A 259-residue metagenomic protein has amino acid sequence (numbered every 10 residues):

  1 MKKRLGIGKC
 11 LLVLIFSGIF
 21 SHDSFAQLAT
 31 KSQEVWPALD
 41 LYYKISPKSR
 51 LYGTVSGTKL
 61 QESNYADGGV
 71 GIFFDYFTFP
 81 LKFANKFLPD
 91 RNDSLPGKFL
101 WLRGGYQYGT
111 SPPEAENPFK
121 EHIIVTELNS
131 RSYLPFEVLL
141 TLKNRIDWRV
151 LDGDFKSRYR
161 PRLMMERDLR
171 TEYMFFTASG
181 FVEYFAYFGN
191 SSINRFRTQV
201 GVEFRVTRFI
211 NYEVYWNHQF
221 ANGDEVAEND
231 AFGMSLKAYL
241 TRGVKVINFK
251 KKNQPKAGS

Functional and structural regions predicted by a protein language model:
M1-T30, L240-S259: Cleavable N-terminal export/targeting peptides
Q27-G97: Start-of-domain marker
Q33-V35, A66-V70, K120-I124, F155-P161 (+2 more regions): Residues that define the transmembrane beta-barrel architecture of outer-membrane proteins
L39-Y43, I72-Y76, T126-S132, I146 (+3 more regions): Residues on the lipid-exposed face of transmembrane beta-strands in outer-membrane beta-barrel proteins
K48-G53, P80-N85, F99-L102, P135-L140 (+4 more regions): Repeated loop/turn-to-beta-strand initiation elements of outer-membrane beta-barrel proteins
V55-Q61, Y106-P112, S132, I146-V150 (+3 more regions): Transmembrane beta-strands of outer-membrane beta-barrel pores
F73-F79, L128, N229-S259: Outer-membrane beta-barrel "beta-signal"
S130-R131, E137-Y184: Detector for outer-membrane/organellar transmembrane beta-barrel domains, recognizing the amphipathic beta-strand
